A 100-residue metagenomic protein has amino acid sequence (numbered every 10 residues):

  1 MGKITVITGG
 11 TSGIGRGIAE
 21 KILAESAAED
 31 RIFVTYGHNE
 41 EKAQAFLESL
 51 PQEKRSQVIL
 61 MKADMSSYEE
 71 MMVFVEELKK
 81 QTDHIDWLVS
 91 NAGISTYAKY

Functional and structural regions predicted by a protein language model:
T8, I85-G93: Rossmann-fold scaffold of SDR-type NAD(P)-dependent oxidoreductases
T11-G13: Conserved glycine-rich cofactor-binding loop
I22: Aromatic pocket-lining residues of Rossmann-like dinucleotide-binding sites
A27-Q44: Conserved glycine-rich Rossmann-like NAD(P)H-binding loop of the short-chain dehydrogenase/reductase
E40, K62-V73: The beta1-alpha1 cofactor-binding region of Rossmann-like NAD(H)/NADP(H)-dependent oxidoreductases
M72, S95-Y100: Conserved mid-core segment of classical short-chain dehydrogenase/reductases
L78-D83: Glycine-rich phosphate-binding loop signature in dinucleotide/nucleotide-binding domains
